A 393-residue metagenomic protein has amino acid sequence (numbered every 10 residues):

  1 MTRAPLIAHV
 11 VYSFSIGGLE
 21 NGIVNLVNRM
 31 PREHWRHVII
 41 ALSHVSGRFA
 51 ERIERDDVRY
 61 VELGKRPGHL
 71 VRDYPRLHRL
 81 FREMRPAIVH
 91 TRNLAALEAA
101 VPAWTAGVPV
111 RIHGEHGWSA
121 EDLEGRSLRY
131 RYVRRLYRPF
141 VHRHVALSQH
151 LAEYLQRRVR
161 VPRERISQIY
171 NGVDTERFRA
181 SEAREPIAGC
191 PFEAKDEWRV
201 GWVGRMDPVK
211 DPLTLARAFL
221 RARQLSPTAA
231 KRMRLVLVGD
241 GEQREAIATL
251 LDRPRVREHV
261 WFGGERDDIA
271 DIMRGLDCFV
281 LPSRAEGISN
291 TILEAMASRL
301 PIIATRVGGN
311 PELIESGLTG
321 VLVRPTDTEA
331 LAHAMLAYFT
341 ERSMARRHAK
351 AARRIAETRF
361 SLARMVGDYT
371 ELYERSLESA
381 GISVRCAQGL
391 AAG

Functional and structural regions predicted by a protein language model:
G17-N25, W198, W202-Q224, E242-A248 (+1 more regions): A conserved mid-protein helix/loop that constitutes part of the nucleotide-sugar donor-binding site
I40-A41, P301-A304, I314: Short hydrophobic beta-strand element within catalytic cores of glycosyltransferases and related nucleotide-activated
T91-L97, E115: Short His-centered aromatic/hydrophobic patch
V141-F178: A short, active-site helix/loop in glycosyltransferases that binds the activated sugar's phosphate group
A248-G264: Nucleotide-activated donor-binding/catalytic signature segment of Leloir-type glycosyltransferases, i.e., the conserved
E265, R284: Aromatic "clamp/platform" in nucleotide-sugar-dependent glycosyltransferases that forms part of the donor/acceptor
E315-G317, V321-T328, A337-R342: Conserved acidic donor-binding segment of nucleotide-sugar-dependent glycosyltransferases
A330, A337, M344-R359, M365-E371: A short, well-ordered alpha-helix in the C-terminal region of glycosyltransferases
